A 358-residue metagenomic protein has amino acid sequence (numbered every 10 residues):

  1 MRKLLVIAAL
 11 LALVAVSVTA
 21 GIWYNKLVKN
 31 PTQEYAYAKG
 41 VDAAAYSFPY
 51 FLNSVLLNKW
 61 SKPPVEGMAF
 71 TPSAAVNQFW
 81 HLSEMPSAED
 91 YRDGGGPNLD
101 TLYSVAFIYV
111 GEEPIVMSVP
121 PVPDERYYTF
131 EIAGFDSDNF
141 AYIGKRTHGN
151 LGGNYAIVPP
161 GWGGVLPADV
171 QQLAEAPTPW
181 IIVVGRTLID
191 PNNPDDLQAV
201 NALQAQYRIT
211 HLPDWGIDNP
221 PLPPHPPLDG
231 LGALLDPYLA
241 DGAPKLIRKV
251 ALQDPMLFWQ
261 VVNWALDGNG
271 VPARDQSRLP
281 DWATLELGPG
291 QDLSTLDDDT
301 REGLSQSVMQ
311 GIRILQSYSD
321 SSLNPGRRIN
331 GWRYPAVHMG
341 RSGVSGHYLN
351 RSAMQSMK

Functional and structural regions predicted by a protein language model:
M1-G21: N-terminal Sec-pathway targeting helices
A20-K358: A compositional/structural signature for long, glycine/proline-rich flexible linkers and loops on extracytoplasmic
